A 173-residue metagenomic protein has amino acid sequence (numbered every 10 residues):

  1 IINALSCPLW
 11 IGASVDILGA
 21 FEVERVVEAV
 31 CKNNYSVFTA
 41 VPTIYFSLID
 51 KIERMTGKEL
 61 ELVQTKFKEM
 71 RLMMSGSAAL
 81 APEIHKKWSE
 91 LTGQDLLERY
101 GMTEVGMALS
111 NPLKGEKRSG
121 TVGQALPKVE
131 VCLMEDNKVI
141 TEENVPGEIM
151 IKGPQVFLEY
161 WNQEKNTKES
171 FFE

Functional and structural regions predicted by a protein language model:
I1-V15, C31, S36: Conserved short alpha-helical elements in the N-terminal third of ANL/AMP-binding
W10-A13, Y35-A40, I49-R118, E130 (+1 more regions): Gly/Ser/Thr-rich phosphate-binding loop
A13-N33, K51: ATP-dependent adenylate-forming carboxylate-activation enzymes
I44-Y45, L80, V156: Alpha-helix capping/helix-boundary segments
G93, P154-E173: Conserved ANL (AMP-binding/adenylate-forming) active-site segment centered on the GW(Y/F)…HTG consensus within
E116, G120-L126, S170-E173: Short Gly/Pro-enriched turn/cap motifs at secondary-structure boundaries
C132-I151, S170: Conserved beta-loop-beta connector loops within the AMP-binding
